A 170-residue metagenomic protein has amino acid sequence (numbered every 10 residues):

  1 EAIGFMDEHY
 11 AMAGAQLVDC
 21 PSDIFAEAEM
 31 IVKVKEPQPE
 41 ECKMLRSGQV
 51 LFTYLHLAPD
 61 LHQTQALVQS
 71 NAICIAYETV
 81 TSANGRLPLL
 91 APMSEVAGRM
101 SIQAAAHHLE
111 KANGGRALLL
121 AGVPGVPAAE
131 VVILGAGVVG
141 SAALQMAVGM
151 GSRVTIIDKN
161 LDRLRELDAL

Functional and structural regions predicted by a protein language model:
E1, I24, T81-S82, L161: Conserved beta-strand edge residues that scaffold enzyme active sites
E1-A66: An N-terminal-biased, well-structured beta-alpha scaffold segment characteristic of Rossmann-like dinucleotide-binding
E1-F5, G114-L170: Glycine-rich phosphate/diphosphate-binding loop of Rossmann-like nucleotide-binding domains
G4-M6, E29, G85-L87, E166-L167: Short Asp/Glu-rich motifs
A15-Q16, M30-E36, Q69-I73, T79 (+3 more regions): Generic secondary-structure signature for well-ordered alpha-helical cores
A26, V96-R99, Q103, S141 (+1 more regions): A broad detector of short, well-ordered amphipathic alpha-helices that serve as recognition/interaction surfaces
E36, V96, G137-V139: Residue-level detector of alpha-helix initiation sites
P39-E130: Glycine/serine-rich phosphate-binding loop and adjoining beta1-alpha1 elements at the start of nucleotide-handling
